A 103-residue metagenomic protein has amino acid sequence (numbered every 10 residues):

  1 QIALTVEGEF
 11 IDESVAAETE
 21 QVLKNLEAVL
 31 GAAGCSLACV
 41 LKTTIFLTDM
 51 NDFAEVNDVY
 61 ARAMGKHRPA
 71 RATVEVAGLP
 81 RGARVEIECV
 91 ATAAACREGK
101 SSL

Functional and structural regions predicted by a protein language model:
Q1-L103: Short, polar/acidic, helix-capping and beta-turn segments at strand->helix junctions that line the mouths
